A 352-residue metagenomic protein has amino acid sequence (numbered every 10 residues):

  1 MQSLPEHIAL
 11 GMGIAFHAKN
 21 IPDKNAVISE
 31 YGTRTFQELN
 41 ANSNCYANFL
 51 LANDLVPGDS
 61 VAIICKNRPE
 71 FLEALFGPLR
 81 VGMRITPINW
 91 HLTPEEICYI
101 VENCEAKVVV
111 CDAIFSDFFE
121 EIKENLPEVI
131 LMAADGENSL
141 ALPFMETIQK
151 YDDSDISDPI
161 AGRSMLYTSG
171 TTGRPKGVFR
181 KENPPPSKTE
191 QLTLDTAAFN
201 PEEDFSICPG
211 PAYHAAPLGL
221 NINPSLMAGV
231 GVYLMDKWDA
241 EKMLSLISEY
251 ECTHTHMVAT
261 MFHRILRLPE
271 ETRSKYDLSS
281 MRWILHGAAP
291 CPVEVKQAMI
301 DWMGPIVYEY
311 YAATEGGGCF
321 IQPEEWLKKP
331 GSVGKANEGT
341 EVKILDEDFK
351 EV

Functional and structural regions predicted by a protein language model:
S3-A26, A41, R163: A short N-terminal helical cap/helix-turn-helix that marks the beginning of AMP-binding/adenylate-forming
E6, D23-R68, L72, F76 (+1 more regions): Conserved AMP-binding/adenylate-forming core of the ANL superfamily
D23, Q149-S169, G173-R174, A198-F205: Conserved pre-ATP/AMP-binding loop-to-beta segment of ANL
T35-Q37, R163-T189: Conserved AMP-binding A3 loop
A52-N53, R80-D152, S157: Structural core segment of the AMP-binding/adenylate-forming
K66-P94, E102-V108, I122, E203-F205 (+2 more regions): A short helix-loop-beta submotif of the ANL/AMP-binding
L166, M227, C252-M257, L268-K329 (+2 more regions): Gly/Ser/Thr-rich phosphate-binding loop
N183-P209, Y213-T253, L268: Conserved AMP-binding/adenylation subdomain of ANL enzymes
